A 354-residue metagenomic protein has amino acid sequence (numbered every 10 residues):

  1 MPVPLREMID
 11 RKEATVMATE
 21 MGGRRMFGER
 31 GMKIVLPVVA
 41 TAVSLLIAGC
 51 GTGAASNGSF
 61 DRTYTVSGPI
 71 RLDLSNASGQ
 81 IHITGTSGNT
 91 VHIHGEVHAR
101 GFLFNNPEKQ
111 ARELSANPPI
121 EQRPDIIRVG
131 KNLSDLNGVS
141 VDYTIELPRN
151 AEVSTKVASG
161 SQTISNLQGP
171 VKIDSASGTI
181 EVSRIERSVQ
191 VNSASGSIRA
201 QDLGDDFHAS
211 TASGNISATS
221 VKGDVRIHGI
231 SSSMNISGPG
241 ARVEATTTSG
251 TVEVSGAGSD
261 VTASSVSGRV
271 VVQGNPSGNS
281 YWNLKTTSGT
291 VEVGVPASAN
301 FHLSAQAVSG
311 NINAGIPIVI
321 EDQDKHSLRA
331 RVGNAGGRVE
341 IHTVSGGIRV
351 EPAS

Functional and structural regions predicted by a protein language model:
P2-S354: Intrinsically disordered, low-complexity terminal regions
